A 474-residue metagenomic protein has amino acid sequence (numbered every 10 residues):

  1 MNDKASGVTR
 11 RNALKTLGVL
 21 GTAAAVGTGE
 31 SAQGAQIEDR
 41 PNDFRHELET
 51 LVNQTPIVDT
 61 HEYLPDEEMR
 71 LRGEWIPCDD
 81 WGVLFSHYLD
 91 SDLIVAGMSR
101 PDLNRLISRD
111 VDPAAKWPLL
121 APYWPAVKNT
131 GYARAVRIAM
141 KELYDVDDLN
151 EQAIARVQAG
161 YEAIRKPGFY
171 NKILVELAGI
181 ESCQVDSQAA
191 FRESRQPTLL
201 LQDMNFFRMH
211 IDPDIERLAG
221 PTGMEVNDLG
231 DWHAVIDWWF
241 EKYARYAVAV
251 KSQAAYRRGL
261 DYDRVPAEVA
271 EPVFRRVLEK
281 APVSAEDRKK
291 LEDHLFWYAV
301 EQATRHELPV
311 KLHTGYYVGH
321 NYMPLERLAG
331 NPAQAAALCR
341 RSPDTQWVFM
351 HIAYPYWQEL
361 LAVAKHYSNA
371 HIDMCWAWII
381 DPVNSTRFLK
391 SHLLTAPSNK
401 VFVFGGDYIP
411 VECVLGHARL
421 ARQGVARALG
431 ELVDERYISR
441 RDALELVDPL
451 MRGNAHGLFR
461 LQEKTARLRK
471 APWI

Functional and structural regions predicted by a protein language model:
M1-N12, Q33: N-terminal secretory signal peptides
L14-A23, I37-V58, E67, C78-T130 (+4 more regions): Mid-to-C-terminal alpha-helical segments outside catalytic/metal-binding sites
Q36-N42, M323-A337, S342, Q346-I474: H/E-rich (His + Asp/Glu) clusters that bind or coordinate divalent metals
R40, A135-P309, V318: Active-site gating/metal-coordination segments in enzymes
P56, G179-E181, P197-T198, Y246-V248 (+4 more regions): Short, well-ordered coil/turn segments that N-cap beta-strands
I57-E67, V310-Y317: Histidine-centered catalytic micro-motifs
H61, C183, V250, H313 (+2 more regions): Conserved, mostly hydrophobic/aromatic
Y63, Q188, N205-F207, Q253-R257 (+4 more regions): Active-site beta-loop-alpha junctions enriched in small/polar residues
